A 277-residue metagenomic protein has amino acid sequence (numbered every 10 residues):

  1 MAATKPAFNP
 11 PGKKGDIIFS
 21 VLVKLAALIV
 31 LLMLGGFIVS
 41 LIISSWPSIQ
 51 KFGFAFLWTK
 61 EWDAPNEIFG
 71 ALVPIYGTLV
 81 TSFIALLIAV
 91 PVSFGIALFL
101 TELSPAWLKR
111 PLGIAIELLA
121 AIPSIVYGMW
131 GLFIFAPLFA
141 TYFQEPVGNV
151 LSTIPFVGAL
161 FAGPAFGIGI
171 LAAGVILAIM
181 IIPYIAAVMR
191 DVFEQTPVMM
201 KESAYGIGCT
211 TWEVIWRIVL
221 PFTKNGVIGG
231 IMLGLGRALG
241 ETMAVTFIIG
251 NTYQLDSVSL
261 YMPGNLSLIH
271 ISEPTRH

Functional and structural regions predicted by a protein language model:
M1-A27: Transmembrane alpha-helical segments of polytopic membrane transport and secretion proteins
P11, A85-I116: Transmembrane-helix boundary motif in ABC transporter permease subunits
G35-I68, Q254-P263: Short membrane-interfacial helix/loop motifs at transmembrane-helix boundaries
K51-F69, Y127-A178, I249-G250: Membrane-interfacial helix termini and adjacent extracytoplasmic/periplasmic loops of multi-pass transporters
F69-F99, I231: Transmembrane alpha-helix signature in integral membrane proteins
P74, T78, I114-E117, A121 (+2 more regions): Residue-level signal for discrete positions within transmembrane alpha-helices of multi-pass small-molecule
L118, I122, V126, I185-V192 (+3 more regions): Transmembrane alpha-helices
I269-H277: Residue-level detector of conserved catalytic or cofactor/ligand-binding positions in enzyme active sites
